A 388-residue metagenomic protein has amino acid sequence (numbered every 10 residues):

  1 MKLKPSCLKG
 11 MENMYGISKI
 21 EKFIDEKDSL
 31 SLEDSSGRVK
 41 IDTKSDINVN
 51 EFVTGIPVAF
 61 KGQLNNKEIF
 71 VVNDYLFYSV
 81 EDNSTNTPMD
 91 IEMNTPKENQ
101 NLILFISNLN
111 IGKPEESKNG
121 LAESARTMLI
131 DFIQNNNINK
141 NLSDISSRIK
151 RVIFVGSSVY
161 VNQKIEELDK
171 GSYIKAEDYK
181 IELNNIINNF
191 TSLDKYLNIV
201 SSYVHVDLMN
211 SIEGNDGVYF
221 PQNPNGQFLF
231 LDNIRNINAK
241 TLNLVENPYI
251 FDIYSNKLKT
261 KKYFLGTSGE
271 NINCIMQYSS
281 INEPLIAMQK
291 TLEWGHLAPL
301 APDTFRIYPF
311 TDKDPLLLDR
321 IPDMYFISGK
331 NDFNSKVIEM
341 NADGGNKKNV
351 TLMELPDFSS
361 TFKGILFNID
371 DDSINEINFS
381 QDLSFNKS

Functional and structural regions predicted by a protein language model:
M1-S388: Extended recognition/assembly regions associated with phosphoester-bond processing machinery
